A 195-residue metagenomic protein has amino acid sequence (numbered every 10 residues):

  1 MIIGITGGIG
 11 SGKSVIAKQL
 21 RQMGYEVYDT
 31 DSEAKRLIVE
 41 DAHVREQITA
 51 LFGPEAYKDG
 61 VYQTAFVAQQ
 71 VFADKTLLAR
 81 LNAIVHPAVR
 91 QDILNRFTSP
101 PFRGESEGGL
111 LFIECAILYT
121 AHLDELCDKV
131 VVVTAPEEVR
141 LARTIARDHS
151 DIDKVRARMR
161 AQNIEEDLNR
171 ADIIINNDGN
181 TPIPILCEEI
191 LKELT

Functional and structural regions predicted by a protein language model:
I3-I5: Hydrophobic anchor at the beta1->P-loop junction of P-loop NTPases
G8, L20: P-loop (Walker A) phosphate-binding loop of NTP-binding proteins
S11: ATP-binding Walker
S14: Walker A/P-loop
K35-F102: ATP-dependent small-molecule kinase phosphotransfer cores that center on conserved nucleotide phosphate-binding segments
I93, E125-L126, A146-L194: Small-molecule kinase domains that catalyze NTP-dependent phosphoryl transfer to phosphate-bearing small molecules
L94-T98, F102-R143: ATP-dependent NMP and nucleoside kinases share a basic, alpha-helical "lid"
